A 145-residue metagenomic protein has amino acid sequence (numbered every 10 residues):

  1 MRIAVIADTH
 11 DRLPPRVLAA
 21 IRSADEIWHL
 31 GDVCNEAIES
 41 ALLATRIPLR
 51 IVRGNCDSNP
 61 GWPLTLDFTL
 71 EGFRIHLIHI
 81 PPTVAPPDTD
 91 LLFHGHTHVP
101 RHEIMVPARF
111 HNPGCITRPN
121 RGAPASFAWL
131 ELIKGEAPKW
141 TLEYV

Functional and structural regions predicted by a protein language model:
M1-L49, D57-L64, A123-S126: N-terminal active-site segment of His-dependent metallophosphoesterases
V5-A7, E26-D32, R50-N55, H76-H79 (+2 more regions): Active-site neighborhood of phospho(di)ester-bond hydrolases with catalytic His/Asp-centered motifs
H10, C34, C56, H98 (+2 more regions): Short, glycine/serine-rich, charged loops/turns that create anion-binding and catalytic segments at active sites
P15, T69-E71, I104-M105, F110-V145: Binuclear metal-dependent phosphoesterase catalytic core
P15-A20, I38-S40, T65-L66, H79-A85 (+2 more regions): Short, flexible, glycine/charge-rich loop motifs used to bind or transfer phosphoryl groups or to couple energy/partner
P48-P87: Helix-adjacent hinge/juxtasegments
P87-M105: Non-DNA-binding regulatory cores of transcription-related proteins, predominantly C-terminal effector-binding
